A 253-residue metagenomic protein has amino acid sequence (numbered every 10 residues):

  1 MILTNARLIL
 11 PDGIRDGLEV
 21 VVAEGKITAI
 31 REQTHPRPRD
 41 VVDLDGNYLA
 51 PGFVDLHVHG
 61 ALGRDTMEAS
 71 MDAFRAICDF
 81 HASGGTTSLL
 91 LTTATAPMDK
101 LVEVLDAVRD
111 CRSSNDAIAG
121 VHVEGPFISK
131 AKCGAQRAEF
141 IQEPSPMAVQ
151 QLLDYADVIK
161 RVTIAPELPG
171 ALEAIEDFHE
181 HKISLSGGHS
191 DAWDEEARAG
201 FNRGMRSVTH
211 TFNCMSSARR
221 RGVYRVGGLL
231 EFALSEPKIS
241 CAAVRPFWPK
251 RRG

Functional and structural regions predicted by a protein language model:
M1-P36: N-terminal metal-binding scaffold of metallo-dependent hydrolase/deaminase domains
G46, H81, V123, F178 (+1 more regions): Conserved, mostly hydrophobic/aromatic
N47-E103: Metal-associated gating/positioning segment near the N- to mid-region
G52-V58, L89-L91, A119-E124, K160-V162 (+3 more regions): Hydrophobic faces of well-ordered beta-strands that scaffold small-molecule active sites in alpha/beta enzyme cores
G60-M71, A135-Q142, S184-G188: Active-site mouth loops of central-metabolism enzymes
S70-A73, V104-A107, S145-M147, V223-L229: Charged helix-capping and loop-helix junction motifs
C78-V158: Divalent-metal coordination cores built from histidine and acidic residues
D154-G253: Active-site core of metal-dependent hydrolases
